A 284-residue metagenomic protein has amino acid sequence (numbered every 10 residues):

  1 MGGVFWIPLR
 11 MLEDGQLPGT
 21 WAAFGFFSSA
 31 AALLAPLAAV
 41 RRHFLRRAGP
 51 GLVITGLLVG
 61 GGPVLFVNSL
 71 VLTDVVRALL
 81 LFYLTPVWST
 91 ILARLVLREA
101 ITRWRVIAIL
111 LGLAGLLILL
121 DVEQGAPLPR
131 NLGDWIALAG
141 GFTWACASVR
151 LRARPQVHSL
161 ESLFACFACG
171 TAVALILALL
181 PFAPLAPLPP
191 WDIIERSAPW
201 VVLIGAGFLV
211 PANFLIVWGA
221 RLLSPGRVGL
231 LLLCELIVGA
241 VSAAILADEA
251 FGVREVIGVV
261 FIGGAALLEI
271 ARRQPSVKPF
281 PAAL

Functional and structural regions predicted by a protein language model:
M1-V4, R41-R77, F82, I118 (+1 more regions): Specific transmembrane alpha-helical segments of multi-pass solute transporters/efflux pumps, especially DMT/EamA
M1-W21, L65, L110, A126-A153 (+1 more regions): Glycine-/small-residue-enriched transmembrane alpha-helix faces in small-molecule transporters and effluxers
G3, A35, G56, G60-V64 (+6 more regions): Hydrophobic/small/kink-forming positions within alpha-helical transmembrane segments of polytopic membrane proteins
G19-P36, A108-L111, W135, R150 (+1 more regions): Hydrophobic alpha-helical transmembrane segments of multi-pass integral membrane proteins, especially transporters
G25, L79-L84, L151-G170, L209-I245: Helix-helix packing/entry segments at the starts of transmembrane helices
L34, W104-E123, R254-R273: Hydrophobic transmembrane alpha-helices of multi-pass small-molecule transport proteins
A38-A39, T85-L110, I237-V256: C-terminal transmembrane-helix exit sites in multi-pass transporters
A38-L65, L132-G140, L188-P211, L232 (+1 more regions): Loop-to-transmembrane-helix transition segments
